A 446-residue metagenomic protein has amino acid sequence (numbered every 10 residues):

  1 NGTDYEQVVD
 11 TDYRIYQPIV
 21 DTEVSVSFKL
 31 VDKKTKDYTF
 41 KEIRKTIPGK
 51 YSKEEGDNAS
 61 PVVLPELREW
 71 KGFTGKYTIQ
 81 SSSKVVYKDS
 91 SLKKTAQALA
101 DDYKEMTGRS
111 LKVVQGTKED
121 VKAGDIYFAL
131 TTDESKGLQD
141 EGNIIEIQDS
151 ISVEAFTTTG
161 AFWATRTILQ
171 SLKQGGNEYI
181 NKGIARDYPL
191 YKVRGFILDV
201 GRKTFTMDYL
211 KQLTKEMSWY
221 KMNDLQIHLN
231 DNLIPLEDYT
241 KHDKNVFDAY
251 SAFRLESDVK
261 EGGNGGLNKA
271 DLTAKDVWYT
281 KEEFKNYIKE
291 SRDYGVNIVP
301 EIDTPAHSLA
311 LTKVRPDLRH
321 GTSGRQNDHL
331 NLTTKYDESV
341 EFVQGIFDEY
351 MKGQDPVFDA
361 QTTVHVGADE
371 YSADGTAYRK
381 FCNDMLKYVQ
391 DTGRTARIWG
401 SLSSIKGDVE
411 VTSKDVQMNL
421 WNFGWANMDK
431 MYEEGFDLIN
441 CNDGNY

Functional and structural regions predicted by a protein language model:
G2-E54: Beta-rich interaction/scaffold domains
R44-T159, W163-P189, R397-I405, T412: Acidic, contiguous N-terminal accessory segments
Q80-S82, A123, V193, M222-D224 (+5 more regions): A general structural motif
V85, Y103, T157, F196 (+5 more regions): Conserved, mostly hydrophobic/aromatic
I144-D328, E338-V340, Q344-T362: Feature activates predominantly on carbohydrate-active enzymes
G201, N230-I234, D303-H307, D369-Y371 (+3 more regions): Active-site beta-loop-alpha junctions enriched in small/polar residues
L311-P316, G321-Q417, W421-D429, E433-G435: Active-site neighborhood of glycoside hydrolase catalytic domains
